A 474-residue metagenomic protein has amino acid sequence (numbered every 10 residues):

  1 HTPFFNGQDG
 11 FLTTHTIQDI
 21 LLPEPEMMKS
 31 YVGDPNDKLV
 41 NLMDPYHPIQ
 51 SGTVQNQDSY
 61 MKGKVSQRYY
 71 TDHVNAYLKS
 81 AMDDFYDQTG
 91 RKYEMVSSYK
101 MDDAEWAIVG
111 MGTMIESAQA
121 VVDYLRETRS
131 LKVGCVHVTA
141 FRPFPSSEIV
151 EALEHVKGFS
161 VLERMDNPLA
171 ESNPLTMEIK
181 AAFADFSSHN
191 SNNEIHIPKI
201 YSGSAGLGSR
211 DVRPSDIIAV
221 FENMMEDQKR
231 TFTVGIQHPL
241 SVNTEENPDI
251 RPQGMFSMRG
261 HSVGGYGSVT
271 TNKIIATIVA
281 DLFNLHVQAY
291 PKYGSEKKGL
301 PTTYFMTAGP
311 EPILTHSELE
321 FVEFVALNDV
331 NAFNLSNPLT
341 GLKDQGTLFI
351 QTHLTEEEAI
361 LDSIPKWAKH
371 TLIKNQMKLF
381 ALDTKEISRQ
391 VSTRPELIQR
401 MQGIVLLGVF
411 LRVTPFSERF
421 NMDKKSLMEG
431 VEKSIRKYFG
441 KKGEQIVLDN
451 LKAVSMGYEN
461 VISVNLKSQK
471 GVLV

Functional and structural regions predicted by a protein language model:
H1-T13, D34, H196-A205, K374-N375: Conserved thiamine diphosphate
F4-S97: Conformationally flexible catalytic loops at phosphate/diphosphate-handling active centers
F5, C135, I200-S202, V325 (+1 more regions): Conserved beta-strand scaffold positions in the cores of enzyme catalytic domains, especially in NTP/NDP-utilizing
D19-M27, E178-A182, I274-F283: A glycine- and small-aliphatic-rich helix-loop capping segment at beta-alpha/alpha-beta transitions that lines
G52-V74, E94-G112, G254-T270, R436-K441: Glycine-rich phosphate/diphosphate-binding loops and the adjacent beta-loop-alpha structural elements that coordinate
Y69, R210-M255, L451-V454, Y458-V474: Flexible inter-domain linker/hinge segments
S80-P239, T307, F349-T355, A359-I373 (+2 more regions): Thiamine diphosphate
P143-F144, G158, L162-R164, N173 (+1 more regions): Active-site cofactor/cluster-binding pocket
